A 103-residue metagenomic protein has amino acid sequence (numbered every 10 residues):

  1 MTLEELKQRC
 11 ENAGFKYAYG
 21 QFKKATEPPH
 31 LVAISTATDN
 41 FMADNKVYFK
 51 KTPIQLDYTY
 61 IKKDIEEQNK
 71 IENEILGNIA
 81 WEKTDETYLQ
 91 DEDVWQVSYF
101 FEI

Functional and structural regions predicted by a protein language model:
M1-K46, E67: Small/polar-rich, solvent-exposed N-terminal microdomains that initiate assembly or binding
K23-P29, L56-N73: Short secondary-structure transition/capping segments
T26, V47-K51, E92-V94: Short coil/turn motifs at beta-sheet boundaries
T36-D39, K50-Q55, I75-N78: Short, low-complexity, polar/charged sequence segments that are solvent-exposed and flexible
M42-N45, L56-Y60, A80-T84: Glycine-rich loops and low-complexity Gly/Arg-rich segments that provide flexible linkers or classic glycine-based
K50-K62, W95-I103: Oligomerization/assembly interface segments of phage tail-like spikes and tubes
N69-I103: Acidic-leaning, charged glycine-interspersed low-complexity segments
